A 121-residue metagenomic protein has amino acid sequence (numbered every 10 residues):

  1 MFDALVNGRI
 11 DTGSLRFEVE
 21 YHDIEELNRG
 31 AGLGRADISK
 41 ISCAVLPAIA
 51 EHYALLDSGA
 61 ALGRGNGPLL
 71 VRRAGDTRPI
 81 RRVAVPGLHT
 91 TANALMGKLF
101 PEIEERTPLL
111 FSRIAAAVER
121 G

Functional and structural regions predicted by a protein language model:
M1-A61, P68: N-terminal hydrophobic or amphipathic helices and topogenic motifs
M1-G8, H22, N66-G121: Bilobed "Venus flytrap"/periplasmic-binding protein-like clamshell domains and structurally analogous long
